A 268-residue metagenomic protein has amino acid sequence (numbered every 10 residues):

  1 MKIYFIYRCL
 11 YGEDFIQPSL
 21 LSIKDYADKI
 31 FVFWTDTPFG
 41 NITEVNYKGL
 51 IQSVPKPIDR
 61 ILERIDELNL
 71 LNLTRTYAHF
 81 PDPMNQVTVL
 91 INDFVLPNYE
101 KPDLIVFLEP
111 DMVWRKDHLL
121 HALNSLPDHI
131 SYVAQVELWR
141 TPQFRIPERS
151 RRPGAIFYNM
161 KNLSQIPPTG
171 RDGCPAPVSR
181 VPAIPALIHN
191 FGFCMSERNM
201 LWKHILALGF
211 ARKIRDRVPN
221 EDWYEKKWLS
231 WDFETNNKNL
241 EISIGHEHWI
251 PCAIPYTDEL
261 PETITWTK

Functional and structural regions predicted by a protein language model:
K2-Y4, K29: Cell-envelope/extracellular polymer assembly enzymes that use nucleotide-activated donors
I3, L71-T74, I130: Short, conserved active-site loop motifs that form the nucleotide-linked donor/cofactor pocket
Y7-C9, W34: Short beta-strand/turn micro-motifs composed of small residues that flank or help shape donor/cofactor-binding pockets
G12-Y26, V32, F39-E44: Short, well-formed alpha-helical segments that are part of the catalytic scaffolds of diverse glycosyltransferases
A27, P102, P110, D128-H129: Short, well-ordered alpha-helix to beta-strand connector turns
T35-L104, K116: Active-site-proximal specificity loops/subdomain of glycosyltransferases
P81-L96, M112-K268: Catalytic-site signature of metal-activated, phosphate-bearing donor transferases, centered on the GT-A/GT-A-like
